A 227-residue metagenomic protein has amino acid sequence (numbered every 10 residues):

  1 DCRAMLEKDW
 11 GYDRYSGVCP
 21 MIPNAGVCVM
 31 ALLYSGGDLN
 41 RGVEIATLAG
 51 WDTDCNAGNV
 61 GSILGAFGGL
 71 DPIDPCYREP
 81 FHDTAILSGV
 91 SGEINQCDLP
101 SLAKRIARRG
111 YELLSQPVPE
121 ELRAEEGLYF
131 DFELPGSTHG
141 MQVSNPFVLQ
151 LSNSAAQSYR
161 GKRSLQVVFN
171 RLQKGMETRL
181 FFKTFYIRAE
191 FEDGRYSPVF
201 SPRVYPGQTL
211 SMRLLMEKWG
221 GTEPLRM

Functional and structural regions predicted by a protein language model:
D1-E7, N56-I63, Y111, F132 (+1 more regions): Long, contiguous secondary-structure blocks with strong helical propensity
D1-G50: Accessory "access/gating" subregions that flank catalytic or transport cores
Y15-G17, N153-S154, P198-S201: Generic recognition of flexible, low-complexity loop/linker segments
V29-R108, L215: Catalytic phosphate/nucleotide-handling subdomain of diverse soluble enzymes
D71, V90, E112-G161: Extracellular carbohydrate-recognition regions
G127-Y129, K162-S164, G207-S211: Intrinsic-disorder/low-complexity, polar/charged segments enriched in Ser/Thr/Lys/Arg/Asp/Glu/Gln
F132, Y186-M227: Extra-cytoplasmic beta-strand recognition segments
S152-G194: Short carbohydrate-recognition loop motifs
